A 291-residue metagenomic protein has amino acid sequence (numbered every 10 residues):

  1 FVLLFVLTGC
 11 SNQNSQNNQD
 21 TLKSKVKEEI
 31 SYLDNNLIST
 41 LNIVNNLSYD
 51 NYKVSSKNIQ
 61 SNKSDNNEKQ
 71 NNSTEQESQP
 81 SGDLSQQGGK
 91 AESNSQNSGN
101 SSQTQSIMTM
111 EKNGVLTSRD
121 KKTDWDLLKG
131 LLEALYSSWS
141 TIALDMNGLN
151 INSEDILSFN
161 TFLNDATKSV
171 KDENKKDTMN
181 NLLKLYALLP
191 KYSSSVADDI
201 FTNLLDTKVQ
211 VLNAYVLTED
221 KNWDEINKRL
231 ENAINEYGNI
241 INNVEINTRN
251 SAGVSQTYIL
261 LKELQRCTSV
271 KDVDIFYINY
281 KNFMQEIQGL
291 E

Functional and structural regions predicted by a protein language model:
F1-V2: Sec-dependent N-terminal signal peptides
F5-G9: C-terminal motif of bacterial Sec signal peptides marking the signal peptidase cleavage site
S11-E291: Mature extracytoplasmic or organellar-lumen-exposed domains after removal of signal/transit peptides
